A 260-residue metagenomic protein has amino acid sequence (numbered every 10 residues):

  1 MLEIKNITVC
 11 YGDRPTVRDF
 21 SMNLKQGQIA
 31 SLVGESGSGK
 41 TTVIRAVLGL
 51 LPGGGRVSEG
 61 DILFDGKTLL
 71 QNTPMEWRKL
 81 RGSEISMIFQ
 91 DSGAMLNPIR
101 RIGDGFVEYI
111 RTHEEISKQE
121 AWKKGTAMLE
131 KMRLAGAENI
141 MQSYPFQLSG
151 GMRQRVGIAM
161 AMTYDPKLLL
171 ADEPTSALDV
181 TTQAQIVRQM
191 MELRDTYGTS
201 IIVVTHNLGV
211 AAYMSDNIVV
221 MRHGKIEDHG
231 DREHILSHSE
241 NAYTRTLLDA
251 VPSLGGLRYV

Functional and structural regions predicted by a protein language model:
V33-E35: The feature captures the beta-strand-to-loop junction immediately N-terminal to the Walker
R56-T68: Conserved ABC transporter NBD signature motif
T163-K167: A short, proline-enriched helix->beta-strand linker immediately N-terminal to the Walker B motif in ABC-type P-loop
A184-Y197: Helical segment within the ABC ATPase nucleotide-binding domain
A211-Y213: A short, surface-exposed alpha-helical micro-motif characterized by mixed small hydrophobic and charged/polar residues
H229-G230, H238: ABC ATPase "signature
